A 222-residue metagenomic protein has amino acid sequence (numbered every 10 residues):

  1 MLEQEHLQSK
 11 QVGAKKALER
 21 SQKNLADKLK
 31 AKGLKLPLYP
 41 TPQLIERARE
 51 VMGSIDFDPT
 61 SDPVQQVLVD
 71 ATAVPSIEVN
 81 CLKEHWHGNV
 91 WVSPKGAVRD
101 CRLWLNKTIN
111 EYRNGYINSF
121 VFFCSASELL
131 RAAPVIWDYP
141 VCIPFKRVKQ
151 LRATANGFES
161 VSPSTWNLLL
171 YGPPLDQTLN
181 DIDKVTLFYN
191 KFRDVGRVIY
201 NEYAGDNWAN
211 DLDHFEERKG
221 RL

Functional and structural regions predicted by a protein language model:
L2-L222: Class I S-adenosyl-L-methionine-dependent methyltransferase catalytic core
